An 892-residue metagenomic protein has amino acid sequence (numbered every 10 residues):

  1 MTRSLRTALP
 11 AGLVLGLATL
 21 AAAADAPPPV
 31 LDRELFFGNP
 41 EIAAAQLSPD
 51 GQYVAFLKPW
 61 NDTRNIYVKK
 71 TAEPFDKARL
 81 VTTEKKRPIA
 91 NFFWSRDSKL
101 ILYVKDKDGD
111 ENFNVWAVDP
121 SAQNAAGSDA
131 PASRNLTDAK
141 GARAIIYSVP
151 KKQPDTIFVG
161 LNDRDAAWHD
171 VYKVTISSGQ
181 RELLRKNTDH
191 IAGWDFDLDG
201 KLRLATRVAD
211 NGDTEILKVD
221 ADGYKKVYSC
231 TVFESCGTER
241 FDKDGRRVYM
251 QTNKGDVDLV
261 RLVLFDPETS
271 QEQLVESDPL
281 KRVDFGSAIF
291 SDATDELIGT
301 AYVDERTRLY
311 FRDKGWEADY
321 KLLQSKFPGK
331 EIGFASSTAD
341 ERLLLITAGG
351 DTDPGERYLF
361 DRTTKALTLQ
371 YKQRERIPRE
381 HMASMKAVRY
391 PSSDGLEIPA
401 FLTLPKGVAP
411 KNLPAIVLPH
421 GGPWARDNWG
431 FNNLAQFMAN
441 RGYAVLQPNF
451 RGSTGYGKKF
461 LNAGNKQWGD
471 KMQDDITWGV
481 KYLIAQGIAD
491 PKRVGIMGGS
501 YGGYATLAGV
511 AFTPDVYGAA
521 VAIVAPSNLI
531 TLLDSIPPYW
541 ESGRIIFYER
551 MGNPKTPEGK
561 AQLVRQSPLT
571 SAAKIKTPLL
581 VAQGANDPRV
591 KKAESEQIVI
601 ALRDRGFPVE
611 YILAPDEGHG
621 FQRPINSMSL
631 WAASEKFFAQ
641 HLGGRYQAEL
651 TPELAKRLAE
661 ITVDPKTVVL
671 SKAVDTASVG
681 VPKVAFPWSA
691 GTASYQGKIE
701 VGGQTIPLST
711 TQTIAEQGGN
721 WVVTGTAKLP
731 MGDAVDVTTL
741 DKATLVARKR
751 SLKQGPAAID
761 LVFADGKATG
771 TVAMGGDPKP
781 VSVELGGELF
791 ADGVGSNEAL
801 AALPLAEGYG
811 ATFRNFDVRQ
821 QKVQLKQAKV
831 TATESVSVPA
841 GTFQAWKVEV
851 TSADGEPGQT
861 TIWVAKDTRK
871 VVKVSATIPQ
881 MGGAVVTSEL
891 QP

Functional and structural regions predicted by a protein language model:
R3-A22: Gram-negative bacterial Sec-dependent N-terminal signal peptides
D25-I42, F75-A78, E317-G329: A short helix->beta-strand "capping" segment at the edge of beta-propeller domains
A26-W60, N65: Mature N-terminal segment immediately following signal peptide/propeptide cleavage in secreted/periplasmic
N39-P40, N61-I66, E84-I89, D97-K99 (+4 more regions): Peripheral, non-catalytic segments that deliver or gate enzyme domains
F56-T83: Beta-propeller domains
K411-G421: Short beta-strand element of the alpha/beta-hydrolase
P448-T676: Active-site-proximal cap/loop segments of hydrolase catalytic domains
A677-K767, M774, Y809-P892: Acidic, serine/threonine-rich low-complexity disordered tracts
